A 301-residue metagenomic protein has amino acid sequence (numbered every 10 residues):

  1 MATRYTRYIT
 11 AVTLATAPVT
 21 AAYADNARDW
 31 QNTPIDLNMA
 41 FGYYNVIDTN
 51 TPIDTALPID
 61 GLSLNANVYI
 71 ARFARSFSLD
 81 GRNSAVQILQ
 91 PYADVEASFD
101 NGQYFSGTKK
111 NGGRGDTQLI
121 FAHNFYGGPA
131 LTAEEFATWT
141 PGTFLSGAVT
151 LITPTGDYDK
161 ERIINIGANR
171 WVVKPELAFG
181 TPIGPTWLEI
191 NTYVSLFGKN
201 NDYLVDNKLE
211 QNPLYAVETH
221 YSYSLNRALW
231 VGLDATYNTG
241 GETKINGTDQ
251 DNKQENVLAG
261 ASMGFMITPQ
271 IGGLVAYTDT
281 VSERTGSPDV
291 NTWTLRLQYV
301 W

Functional and structural regions predicted by a protein language model:
D36, S63-Y69, G112-L119, T143 (+4 more regions): Residues that define the transmembrane beta-barrel architecture of outer-membrane proteins
N38-A40, S84-I88, T143-V149, V173 (+4 more regions): Transmembrane beta-strands of outer-membrane beta-barrel proteins
G42, A71-R75, L119-F125, V149 (+5 more regions): Residues on the lipid-exposed face of transmembrane beta-strands in outer-membrane beta-barrel proteins
Y44-N50, Q90-E96, F125, L151-D157 (+5 more regions): Transmembrane beta-strands of outer-membrane beta-barrel pores
I47-V68, S106-G107, K160-I164: Surface-exposed strand-loop-strand hairpins of Gram-negative outer-membrane beta-barrel proteins
N50-T51, G81-S84, G128-P129, P185-L188 (+2 more regions): Repeated loop/turn-to-beta-strand initiation elements of outer-membrane beta-barrel proteins
D94-E210: Outer-membrane pore/translocation modules
L204-W301: Outer membrane beta-barrel transmembrane domains
